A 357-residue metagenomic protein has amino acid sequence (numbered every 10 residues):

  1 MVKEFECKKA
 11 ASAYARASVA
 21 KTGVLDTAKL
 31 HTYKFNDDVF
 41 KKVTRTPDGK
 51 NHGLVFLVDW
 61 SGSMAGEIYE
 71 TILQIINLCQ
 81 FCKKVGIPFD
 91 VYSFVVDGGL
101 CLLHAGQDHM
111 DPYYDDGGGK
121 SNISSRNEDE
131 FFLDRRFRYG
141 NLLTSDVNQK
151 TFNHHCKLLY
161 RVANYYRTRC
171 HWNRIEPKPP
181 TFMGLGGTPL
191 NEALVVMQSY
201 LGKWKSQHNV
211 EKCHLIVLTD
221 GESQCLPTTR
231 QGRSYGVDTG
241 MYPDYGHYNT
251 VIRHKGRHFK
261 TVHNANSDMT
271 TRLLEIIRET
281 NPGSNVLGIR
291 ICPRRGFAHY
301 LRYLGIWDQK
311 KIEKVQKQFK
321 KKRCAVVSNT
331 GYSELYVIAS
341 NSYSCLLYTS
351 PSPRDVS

Functional and structural regions predicted by a protein language model:
M1-S350, S357: Acidic, glycine-rich A-domain
